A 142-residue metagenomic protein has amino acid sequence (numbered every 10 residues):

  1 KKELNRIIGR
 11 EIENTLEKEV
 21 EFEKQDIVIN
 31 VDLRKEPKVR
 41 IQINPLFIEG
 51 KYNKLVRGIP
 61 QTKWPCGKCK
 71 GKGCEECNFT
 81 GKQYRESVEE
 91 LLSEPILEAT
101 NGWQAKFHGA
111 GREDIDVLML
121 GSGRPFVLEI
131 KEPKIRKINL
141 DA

Functional and structural regions predicted by a protein language model:
K1-A142: Catalytic/RNA-binding core of pseudouridine synthases
